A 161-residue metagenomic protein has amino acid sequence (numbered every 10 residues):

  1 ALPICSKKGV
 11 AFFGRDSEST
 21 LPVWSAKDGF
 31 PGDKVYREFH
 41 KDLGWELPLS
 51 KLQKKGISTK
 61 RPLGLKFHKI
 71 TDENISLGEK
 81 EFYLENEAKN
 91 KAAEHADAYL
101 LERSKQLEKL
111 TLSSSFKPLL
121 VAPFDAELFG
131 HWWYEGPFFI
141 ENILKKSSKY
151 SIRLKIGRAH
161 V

Functional and structural regions predicted by a protein language model:
A1, V23-S25, G130-F138: A short acidic (Asp/Glu
A1-I4, Y99, D125, E135: Phosphate/nucleotide-binding catalytic core
L2, A159-H160: Short, small-residue-biased leader/transition segments that mark boundaries at the very start of proteins
P3-K117: Active-site cores of enzymes that catalyze phosphoryl transfer or operate on phosphate-rich substrates
E18-T20, A126-F129: Short, solvent-exposed loop/turn segments at secondary-structure junctions
F116, F129-H131, S147: A structural signal for the principal folded core domain
W133-R158: Extended hydrophobic/aromatic segments used for targeting, binding, or gating
